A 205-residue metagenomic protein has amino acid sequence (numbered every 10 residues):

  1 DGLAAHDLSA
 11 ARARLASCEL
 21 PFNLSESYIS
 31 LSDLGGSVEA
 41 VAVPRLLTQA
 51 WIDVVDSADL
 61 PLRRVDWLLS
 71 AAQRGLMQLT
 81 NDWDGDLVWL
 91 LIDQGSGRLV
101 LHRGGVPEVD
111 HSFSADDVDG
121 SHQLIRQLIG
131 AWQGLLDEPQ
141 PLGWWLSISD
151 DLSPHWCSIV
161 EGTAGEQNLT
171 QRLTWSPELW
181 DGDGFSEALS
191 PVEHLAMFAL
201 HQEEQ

Functional and structural regions predicted by a protein language model:
D1-Q205: Hydrophobic/aromatic-enriched cytosolic interaction surfaces used to assemble or bind macromolecules
